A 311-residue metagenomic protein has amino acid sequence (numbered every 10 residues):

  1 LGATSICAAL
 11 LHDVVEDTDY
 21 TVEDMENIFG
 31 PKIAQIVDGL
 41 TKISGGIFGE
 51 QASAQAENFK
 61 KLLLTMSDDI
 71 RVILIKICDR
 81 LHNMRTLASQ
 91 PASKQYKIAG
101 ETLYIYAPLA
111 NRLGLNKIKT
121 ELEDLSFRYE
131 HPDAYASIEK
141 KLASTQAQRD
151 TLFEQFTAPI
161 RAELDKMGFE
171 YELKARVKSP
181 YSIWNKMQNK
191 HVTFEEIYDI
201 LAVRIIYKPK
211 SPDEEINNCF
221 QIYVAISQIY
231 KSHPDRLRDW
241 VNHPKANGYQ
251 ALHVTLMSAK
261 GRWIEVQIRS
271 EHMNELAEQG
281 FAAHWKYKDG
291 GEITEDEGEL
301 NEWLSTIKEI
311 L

Functional and structural regions predicted by a protein language model:
G2-L11, K32, I36, V72 (+1 more regions): Alpha-helical scaffolds flanking conserved acidic
C7, T18, V22, I47-L62 (+2 more regions): Nucleic-acid processing machinery
L10-G39, L115: Hydrophobic or amphipathic alpha-helical targeting/insertion segments
V14, I36, L40-G45, Q55 (+1 more regions): Transcription initiation cofactors for RNA polymerase, centered on bacterial and plant organellar sigma factors
I75-C78: Hydrophobic transmembrane helix module of multi-pass membrane transport proteins
